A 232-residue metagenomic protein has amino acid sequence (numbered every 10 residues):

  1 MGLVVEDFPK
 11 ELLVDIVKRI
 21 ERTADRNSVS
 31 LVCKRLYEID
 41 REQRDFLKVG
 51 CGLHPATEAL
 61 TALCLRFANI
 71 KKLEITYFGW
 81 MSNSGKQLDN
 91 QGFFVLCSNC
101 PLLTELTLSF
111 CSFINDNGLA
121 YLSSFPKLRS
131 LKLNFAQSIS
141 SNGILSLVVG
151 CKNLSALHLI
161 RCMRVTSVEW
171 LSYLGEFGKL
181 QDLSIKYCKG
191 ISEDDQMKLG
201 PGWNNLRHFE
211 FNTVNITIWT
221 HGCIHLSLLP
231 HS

Functional and structural regions predicted by a protein language model:
M1-F110, N115-S123, R129, F135 (+6 more regions): N-terminal adaptor-interaction module of cullin-RING ubiquitin ligase components
A59, S82-N83, C151, I160-W170 (+3 more regions): Leucine-rich repeat
T76, S109, N134-F135, H158-R161 (+2 more regions): Per-repeat beta-strand-to-loop junction in leucine-rich repeat
K127, H231: ATP/adenylate-binding site constellation spanning eukaryotic-like Ser/Thr protein kinases, ABC-transporter
W203: Compact interaction modules built on cysteine/histidine frameworks
L206-F209: Extracytoplasmic/lumenal domain signature
